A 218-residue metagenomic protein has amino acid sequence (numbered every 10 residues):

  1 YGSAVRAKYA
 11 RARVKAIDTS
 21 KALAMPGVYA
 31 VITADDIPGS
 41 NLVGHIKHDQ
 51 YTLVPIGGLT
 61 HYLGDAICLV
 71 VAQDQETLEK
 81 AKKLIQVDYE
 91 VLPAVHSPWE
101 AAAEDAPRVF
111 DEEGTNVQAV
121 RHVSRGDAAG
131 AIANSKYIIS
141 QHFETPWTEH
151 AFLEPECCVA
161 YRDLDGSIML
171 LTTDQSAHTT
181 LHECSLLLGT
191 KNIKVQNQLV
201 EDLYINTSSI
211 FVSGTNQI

Functional and structural regions predicted by a protein language model:
Y1-G114, Q118, I138, N192 (+1 more regions): Flexible, low-hydrophobicity surface segments
A12, P38-N41, I168, A177-T179 (+1 more regions): Flexible loop/turn segments at secondary-structure boundaries
K21, L181-N197: Phosphate/pyrophosphate-binding loops at sites that engage ATP/ADP/AMP, CoA/4′-phosphopantetheine, polyphosphate
M25, A81-L84, H142, E183-L187 (+1 more regions): Generic, well-ordered alpha-helical scaffold segments in large soluble proteins
V31-A34, L171-T173, Q196-Q198: Generic beta-strand/beta-sheet core signal
Q50, Q175-A177, S185-G189, F211-I218: A glycine- and small-aliphatic-rich helix-loop capping segment at beta-alpha/alpha-beta transitions that lines
A102-E104, Q196-Q217: FAD-binding core of FAD-dependent oxidoreductases, characterized by glycine-rich FAD pyrophosphate-binding loops
D127-L188: Conserved beta-alpha junction segments in alpha/beta enzyme cores
